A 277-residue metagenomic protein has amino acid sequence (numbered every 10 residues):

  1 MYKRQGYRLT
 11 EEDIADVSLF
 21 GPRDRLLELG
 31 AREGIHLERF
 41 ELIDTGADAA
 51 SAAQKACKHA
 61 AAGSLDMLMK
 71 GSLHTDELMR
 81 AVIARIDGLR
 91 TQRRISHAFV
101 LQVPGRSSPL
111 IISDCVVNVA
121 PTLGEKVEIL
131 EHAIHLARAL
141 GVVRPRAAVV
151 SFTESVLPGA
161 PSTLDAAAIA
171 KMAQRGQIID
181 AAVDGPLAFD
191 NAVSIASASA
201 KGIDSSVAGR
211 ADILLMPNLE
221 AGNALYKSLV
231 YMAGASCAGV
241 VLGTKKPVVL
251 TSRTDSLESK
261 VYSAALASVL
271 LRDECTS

Functional and structural regions predicted by a protein language model:
K3-V207, D212-S277: Anion-binding alpha/beta catalytic cores of soluble intermediary-metabolism enzymes, centered on
